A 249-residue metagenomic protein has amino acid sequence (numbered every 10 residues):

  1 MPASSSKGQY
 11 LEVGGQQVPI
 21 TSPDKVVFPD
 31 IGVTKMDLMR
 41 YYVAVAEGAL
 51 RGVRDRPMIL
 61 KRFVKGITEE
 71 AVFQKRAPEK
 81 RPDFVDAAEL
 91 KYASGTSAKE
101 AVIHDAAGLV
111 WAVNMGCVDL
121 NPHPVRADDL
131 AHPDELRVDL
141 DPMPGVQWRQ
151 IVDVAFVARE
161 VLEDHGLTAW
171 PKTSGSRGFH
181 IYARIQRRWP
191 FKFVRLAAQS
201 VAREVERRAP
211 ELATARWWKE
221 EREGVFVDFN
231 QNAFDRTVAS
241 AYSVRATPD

Functional and structural regions predicted by a protein language model:
P2-A131: Active-site loop/lid in soluble adenylation, ligation, and acyl-transfer enzymes
Q9, Q16, R56-M58, G116 (+5 more regions): Structural beta-strand/beta-sheet cores of well-ordered domains, especially the beta-sheet scaffolds that support
P23, F63-K65, D141-M143, K172-R177 (+2 more regions): An acidic- and aromatic-residue-enriched active-site/binding cleft used to recognize and process polar
I31, F73, E79-G95, Q147-H165 (+2 more regions): Helical (often loop-to-helix) elements that flank the catalytic cores of nucleotide-handling enzymes
L60-F63, A169-G175, A215-K219: Short beta-strand
T68-E69, H180-R188, W218-F234: Short, conserved secondary-structure transition motifs
A101-S174, I185-F193: Signature for HUH/AEP ssDNA processing cores
